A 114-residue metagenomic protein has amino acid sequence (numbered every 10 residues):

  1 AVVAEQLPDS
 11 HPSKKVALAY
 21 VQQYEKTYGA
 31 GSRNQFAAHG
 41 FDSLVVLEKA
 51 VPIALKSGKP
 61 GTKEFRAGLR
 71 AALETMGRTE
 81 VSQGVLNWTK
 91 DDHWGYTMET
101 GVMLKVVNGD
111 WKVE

Functional and structural regions predicted by a protein language model:
A1-E114: Extracytosolic ligand-binding ectodomains
